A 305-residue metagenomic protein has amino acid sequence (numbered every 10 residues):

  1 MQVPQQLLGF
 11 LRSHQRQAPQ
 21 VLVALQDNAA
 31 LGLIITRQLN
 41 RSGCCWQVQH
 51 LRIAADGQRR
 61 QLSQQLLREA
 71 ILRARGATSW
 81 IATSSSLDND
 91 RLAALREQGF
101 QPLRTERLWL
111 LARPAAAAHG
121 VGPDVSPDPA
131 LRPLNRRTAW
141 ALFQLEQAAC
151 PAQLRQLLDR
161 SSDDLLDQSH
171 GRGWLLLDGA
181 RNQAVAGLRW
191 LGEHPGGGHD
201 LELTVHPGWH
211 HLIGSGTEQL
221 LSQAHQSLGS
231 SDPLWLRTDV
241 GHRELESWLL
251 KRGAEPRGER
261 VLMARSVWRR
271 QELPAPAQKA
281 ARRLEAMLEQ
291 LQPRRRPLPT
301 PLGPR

Functional and structural regions predicted by a protein language model:
M1-V21, L25, Q98-G198: Amide-forming acyltransferase catalytic core, primarily the GNAT-like/NAT-type and related acyltransferase folds
Q2-Q64, D178-S215: Conserved donor-binding loop and adjoining core beta-sheet/short helix segment in diverse acyl/aminoacyl transferases
V21-L22, I34, C45-L51, L67-I71 (+7 more regions): Short, structured motif recognition centered on aromatic/hydrophobic residues
G32, R75, A130-L134, F143 (+5 more regions): Catalytic cores of nucleotide-enabled group-transfer and carboxylate-activating enzymes in metabolic and assembly-line
I53, Q58-R73, A93, E97 (+1 more regions): Conserved acetyl-CoA-binding loop-helix of GNAT-fold acetyltransferases
L66-A74, I81-G122: Internal, hydrophobic cores of structured domains that mediate oligomerization or house catalytic pockets within large
A74-S85, L228-D239: Conserved GNAT acetyl-CoA-binding A-motif
Q98-G120, S231-R305: Active-site/acyl-donor-binding loops of N-acyltransferases
